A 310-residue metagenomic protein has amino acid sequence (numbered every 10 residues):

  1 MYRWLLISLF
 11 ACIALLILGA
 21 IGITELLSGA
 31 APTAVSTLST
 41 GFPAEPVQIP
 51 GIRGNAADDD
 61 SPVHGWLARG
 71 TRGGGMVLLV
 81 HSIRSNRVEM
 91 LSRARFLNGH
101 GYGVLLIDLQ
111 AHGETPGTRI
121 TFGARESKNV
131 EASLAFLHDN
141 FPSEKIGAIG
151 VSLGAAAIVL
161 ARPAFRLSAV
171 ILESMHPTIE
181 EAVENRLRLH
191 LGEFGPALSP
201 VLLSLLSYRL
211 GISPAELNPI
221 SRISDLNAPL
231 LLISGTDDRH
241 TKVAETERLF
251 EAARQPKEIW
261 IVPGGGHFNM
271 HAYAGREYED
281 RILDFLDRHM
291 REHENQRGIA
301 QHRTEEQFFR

Functional and structural regions predicted by a protein language model:
Y2-N55, W66: An N-terminal hydrophobic leader/cap segment in hydrolases
E89, I120-F141: Alpha/beta-hydrolase active-site loop
A94-P116: Conserved alpha/beta-hydrolase
L160-I212, S221, A228, I261: Hydrolase active-site cap/lid region
D225-N227, L232-S234, D238: Short beta-strand/loop motif that positions the catalytic acidic residue of the alpha/beta-hydrolase fold
R239-E245: Conserved alpha/beta-hydrolase "acid-adjacent" motif
F250-F268: Catalytic histidine neighborhood in serine/cysteine hydrolases with alpha/beta-hydrolase-type architecture
G265-E279: Catalytic histidine-centered segment of alpha/beta-hydrolase-like enzymes
